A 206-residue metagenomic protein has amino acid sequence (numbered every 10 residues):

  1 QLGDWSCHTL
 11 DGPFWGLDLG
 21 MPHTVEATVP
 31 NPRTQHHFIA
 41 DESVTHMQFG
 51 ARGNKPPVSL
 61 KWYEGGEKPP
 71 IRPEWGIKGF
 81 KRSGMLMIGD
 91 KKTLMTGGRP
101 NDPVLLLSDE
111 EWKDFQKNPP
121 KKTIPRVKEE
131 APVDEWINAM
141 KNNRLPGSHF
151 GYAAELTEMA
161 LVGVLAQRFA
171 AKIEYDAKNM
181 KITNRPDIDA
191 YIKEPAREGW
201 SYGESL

Functional and structural regions predicted by a protein language model:
G3-W5, L10, F14-L206: Glycine-enriched catalytic-core subsegment of oxygenase/oxidase enzymes
